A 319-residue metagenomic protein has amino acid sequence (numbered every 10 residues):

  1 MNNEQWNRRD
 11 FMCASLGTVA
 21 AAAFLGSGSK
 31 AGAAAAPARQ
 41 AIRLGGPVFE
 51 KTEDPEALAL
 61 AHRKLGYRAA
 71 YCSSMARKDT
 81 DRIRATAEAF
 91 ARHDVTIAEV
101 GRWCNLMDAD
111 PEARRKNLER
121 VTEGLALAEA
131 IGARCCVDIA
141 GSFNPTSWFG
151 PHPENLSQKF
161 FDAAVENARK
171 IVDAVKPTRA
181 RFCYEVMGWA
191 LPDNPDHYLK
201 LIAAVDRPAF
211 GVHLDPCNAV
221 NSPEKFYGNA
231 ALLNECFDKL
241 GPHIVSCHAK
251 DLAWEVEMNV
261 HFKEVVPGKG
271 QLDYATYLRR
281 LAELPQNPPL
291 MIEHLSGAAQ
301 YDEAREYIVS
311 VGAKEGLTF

Functional and structural regions predicted by a protein language model:
N2-V19: N-terminal secretory signal peptides and thylakoid transit peptides that target proteins across membranes
S15, A20-F24, R92, P111-V212: Active-site acidic/histidine proton-transfer and metal-coordination neighborhood in alpha/beta enzyme cores
G26-D54, A61-K64: C-terminal segment of N-terminal export signals and the immediately downstream linker at the start of the mature
A36-R39, A59-K64, T80-E99, L125-G132 (+4 more regions): Acidic (Asp/Glu)-rich catalytic clusters
I42-P47, A70-C72, I97-R102, C136-D138 (+4 more regions): Hydrophobic faces of well-ordered beta-strands that scaffold small-molecule active sites in alpha/beta enzyme cores
F49-E56, S73-I83, N105-A109, N144 (+5 more regions): Acidic-and-aromatic substrate-binding clefts and catalytic sites of carbohydrate-active enzymes
K51-H62, K116-L125, N229-C236: Short, acidic/polar
V100, R169-Q271, F319: Acidic/histidine-rich catalytic cores of soluble enzymes
